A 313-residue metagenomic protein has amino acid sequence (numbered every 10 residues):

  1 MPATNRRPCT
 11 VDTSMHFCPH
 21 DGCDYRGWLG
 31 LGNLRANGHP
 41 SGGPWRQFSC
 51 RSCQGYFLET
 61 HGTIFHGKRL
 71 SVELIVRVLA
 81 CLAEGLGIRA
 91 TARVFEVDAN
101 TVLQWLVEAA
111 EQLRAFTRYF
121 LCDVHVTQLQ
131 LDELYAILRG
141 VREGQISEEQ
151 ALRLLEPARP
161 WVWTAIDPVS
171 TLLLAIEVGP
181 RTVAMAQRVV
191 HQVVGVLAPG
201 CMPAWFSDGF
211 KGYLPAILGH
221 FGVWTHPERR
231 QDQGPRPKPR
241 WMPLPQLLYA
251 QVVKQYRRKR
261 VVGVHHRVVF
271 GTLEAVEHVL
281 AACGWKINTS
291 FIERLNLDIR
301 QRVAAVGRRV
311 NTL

Functional and structural regions predicted by a protein language model:
M1-L313: Residue-level recognition of single "structural anchor" positions that define or cap local secondary structure
